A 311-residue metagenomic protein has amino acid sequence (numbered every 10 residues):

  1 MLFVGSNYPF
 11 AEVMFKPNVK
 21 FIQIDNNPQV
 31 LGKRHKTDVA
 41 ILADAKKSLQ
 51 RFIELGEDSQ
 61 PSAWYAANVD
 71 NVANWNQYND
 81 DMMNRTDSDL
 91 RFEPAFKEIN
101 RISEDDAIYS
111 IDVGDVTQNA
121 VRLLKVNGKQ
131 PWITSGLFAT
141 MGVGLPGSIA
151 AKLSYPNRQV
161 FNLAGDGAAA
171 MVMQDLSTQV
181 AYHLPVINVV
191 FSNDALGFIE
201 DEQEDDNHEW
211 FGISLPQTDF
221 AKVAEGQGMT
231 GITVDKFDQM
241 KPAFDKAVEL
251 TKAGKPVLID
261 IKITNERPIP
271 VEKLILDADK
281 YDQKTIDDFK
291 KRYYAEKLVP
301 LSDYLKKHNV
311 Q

Functional and structural regions predicted by a protein language model:
M1, S6-P9, Q118-L196: Thiamine diphosphate
M1-A67, Q203, F244-A247: Glycine-rich, acidic loop regions that bind phosphate or pyrophosphate groups
A11-V30, K129-Q130, V271-T285: A short, gly/pro- and small-residue-rich
E12, K246-Q311: Glycine/aspartate-rich loop-and-adjacent alpha/beta segment that forms the canonical ThDP
L31-V39, Q130-T134, M171, E200-G212 (+2 more regions): Short beta-alpha connecting loops at secondary-structure transitions that line or flank enzyme active sites
S48, D58, Q203-D245: Conserved thiamine diphosphate
V72-P146, A151: Active-site diphosphate/adenylate-binding microenvironment
V113-T117, N193-A195, K262-R267: Glycine-rich beta-alpha junction loops
